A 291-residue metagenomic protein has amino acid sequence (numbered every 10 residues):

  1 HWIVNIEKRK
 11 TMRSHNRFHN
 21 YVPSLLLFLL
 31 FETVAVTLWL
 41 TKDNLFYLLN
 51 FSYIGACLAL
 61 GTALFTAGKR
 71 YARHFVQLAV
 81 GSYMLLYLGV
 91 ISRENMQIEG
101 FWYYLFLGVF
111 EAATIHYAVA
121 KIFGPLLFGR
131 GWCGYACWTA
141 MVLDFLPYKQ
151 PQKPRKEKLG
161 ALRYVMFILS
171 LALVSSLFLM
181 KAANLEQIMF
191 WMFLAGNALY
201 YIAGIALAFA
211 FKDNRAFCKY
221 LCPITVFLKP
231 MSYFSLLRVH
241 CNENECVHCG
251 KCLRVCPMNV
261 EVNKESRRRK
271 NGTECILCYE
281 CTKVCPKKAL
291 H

Functional and structural regions predicted by a protein language model:
E7-N263, T273, K283, K288-H291: Non-ligating segments of multi-cofactor redox enzymes
E265-C278: Short linker/helix segments within small regulatory modules
